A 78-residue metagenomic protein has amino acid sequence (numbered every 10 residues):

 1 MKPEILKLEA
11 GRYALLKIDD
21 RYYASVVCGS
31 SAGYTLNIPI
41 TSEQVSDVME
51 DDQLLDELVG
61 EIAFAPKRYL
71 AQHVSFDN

Functional and structural regions predicted by a protein language model:
M1-V27, R68: Long, compositionally biased stretches
K7-E9, L16, N37, L55-V59 (+1 more regions): Compositionally biased amphipathic helical and low-complexity segments enriched in hydrophobic
C28, Q44: Short, histidine-centered active-site or binding-site loop motifs used for metal coordination, general acid-base
G29-G33: Short, surface-exposed beta-strand-loop junctions and turns on beta-sheet-rich folds
L36-E43: A short, exposed loop/beta-hairpin motif centered on an aromatic-Gly-Thr core
V45-L70: A short beta-strand-loop micro-motif that forms or neighbors metal/cofactor- and ligand-binding patches at active-site
L70-N78: Long, compositionally biased
